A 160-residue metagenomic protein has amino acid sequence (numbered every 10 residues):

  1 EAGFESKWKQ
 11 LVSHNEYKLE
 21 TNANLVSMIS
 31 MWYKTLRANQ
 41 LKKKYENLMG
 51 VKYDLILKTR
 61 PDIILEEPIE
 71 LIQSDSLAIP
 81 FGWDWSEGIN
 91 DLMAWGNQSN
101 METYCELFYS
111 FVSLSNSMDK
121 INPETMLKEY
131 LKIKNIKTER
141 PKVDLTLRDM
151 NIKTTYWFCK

Functional and structural regions predicted by a protein language model:
E1-K160: ER/Golgi luminal nucleotide-sugar-dependent glycosyltransferases, focusing on the catalytic module
